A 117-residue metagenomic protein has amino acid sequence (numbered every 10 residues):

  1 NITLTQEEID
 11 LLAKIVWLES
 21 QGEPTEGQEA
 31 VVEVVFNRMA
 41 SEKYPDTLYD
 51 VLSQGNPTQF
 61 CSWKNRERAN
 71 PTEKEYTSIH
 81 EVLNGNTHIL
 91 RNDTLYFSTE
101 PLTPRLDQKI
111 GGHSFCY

Functional and structural regions predicted by a protein language model:
N1-Y117: Bacterial extracytoplasmic/cell-wall-associated proteins, especially those involved in peptidoglycan
